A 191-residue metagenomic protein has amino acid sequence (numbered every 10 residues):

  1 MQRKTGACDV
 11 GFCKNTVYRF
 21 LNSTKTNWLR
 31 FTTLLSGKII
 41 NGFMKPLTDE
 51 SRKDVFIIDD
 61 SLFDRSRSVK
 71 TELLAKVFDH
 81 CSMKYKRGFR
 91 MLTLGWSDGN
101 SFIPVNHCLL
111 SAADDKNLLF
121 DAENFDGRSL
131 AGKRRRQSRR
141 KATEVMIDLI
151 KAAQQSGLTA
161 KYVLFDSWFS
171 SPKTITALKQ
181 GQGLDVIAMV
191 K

Functional and structural regions predicted by a protein language model:
M1-L164, S170-K191: Conserved, well-structured functional cores that handle cations and Mg-NTP chemistry
